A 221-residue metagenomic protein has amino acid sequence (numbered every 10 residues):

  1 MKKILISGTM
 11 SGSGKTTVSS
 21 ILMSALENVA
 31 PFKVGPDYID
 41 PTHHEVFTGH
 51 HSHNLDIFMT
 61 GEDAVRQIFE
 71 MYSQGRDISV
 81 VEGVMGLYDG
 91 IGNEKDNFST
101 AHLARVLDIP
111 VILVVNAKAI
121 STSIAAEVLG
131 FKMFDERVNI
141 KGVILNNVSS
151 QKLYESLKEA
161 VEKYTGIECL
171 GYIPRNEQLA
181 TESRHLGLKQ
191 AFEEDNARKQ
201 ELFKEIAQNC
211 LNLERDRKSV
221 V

Functional and structural regions predicted by a protein language model:
M1, K218-V221: Accessible peptide chain termini
K2-S13, M23-L107, V111, V115-G142 (+1 more regions): ATP-dependent carboxylate-amine ligase catalytic core
V18: Hydrophobic positions on the alpha1 helix immediately C-terminal to the Walker A/P-loop
I21, N54, I91, D96 (+3 more regions): Hydrophobic alpha-helical segments
T122-S219: Internal gly/pro-rich beta-alpha loop/helix module that stabilizes soluble enzyme cofactors or their anionic handles
